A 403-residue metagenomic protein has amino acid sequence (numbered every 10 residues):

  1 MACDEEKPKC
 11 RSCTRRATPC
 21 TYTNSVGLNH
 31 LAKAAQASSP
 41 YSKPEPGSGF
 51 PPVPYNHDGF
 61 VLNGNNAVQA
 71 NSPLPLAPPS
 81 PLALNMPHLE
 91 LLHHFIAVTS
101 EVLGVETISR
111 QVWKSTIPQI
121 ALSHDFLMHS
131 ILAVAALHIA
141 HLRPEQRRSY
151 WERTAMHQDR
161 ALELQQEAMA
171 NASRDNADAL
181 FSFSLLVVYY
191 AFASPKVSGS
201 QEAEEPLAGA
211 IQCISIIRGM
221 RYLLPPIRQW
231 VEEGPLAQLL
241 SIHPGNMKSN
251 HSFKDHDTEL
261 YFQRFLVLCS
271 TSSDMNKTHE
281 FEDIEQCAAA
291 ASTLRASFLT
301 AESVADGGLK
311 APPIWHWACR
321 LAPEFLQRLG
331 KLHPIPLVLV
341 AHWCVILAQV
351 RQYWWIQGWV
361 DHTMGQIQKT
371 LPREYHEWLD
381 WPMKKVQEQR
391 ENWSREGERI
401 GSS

Functional and structural regions predicted by a protein language model:
M1-G27, I120: N-terminal cysteine-rich, zinc-dependent DNA-binding domains of eukaryotic transcription factors
T14, M86-S100, I120-R143, M156-R160 (+3 more regions): Amphipathic alpha-helical regulatory regions
N24-A34, Y55-R153, Q166-N171: Internal amphipathic alpha-helical repeat/solenoid segments
A35-S72, G397-S403: Intrinsically disordered, low-complexity Ser/Thr- and acidic-rich regulatory segments
T107-Q111, R143, P195-A203, E232-L239 (+2 more regions): Structured alpha-helical bundle/scaffold domains in large eukaryotic membrane-trafficking regulators
Q111-K114, H157-A170, I314-L329: Short amphipathic alpha-helical segments and their helix-coil junctions
Q119, G209-R228, P235-S403: C-terminal effector modules of eukaryotic transcription factors
W151-Q166, Y189-E232: Structured all-alpha helical bundle cores of eukaryotic regulatory proteins
